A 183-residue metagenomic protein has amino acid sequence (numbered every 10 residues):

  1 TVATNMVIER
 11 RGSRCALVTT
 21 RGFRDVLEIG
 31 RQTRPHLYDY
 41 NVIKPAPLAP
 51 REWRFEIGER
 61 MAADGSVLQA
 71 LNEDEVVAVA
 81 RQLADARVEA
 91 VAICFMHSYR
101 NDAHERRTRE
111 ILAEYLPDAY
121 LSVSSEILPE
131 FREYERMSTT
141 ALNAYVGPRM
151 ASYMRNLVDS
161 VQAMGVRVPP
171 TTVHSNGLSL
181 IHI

Functional and structural regions predicted by a protein language model:
T1-I181: N-terminally biased helix-coil "hinge/interface" segments that flank
